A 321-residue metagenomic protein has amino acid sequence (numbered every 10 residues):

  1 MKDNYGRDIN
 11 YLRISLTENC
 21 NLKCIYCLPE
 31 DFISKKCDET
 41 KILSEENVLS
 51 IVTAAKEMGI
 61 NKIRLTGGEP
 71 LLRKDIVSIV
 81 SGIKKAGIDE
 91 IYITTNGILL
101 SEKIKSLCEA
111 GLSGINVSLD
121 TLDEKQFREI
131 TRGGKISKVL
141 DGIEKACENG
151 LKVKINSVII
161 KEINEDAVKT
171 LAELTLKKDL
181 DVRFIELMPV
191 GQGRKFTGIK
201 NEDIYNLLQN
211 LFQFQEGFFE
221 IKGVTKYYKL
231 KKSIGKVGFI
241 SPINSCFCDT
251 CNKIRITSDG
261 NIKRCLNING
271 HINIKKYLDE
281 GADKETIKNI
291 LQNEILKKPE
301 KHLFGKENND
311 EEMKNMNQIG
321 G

Functional and structural regions predicted by a protein language model:
M1-Y11, K177, L187-G321: Auxiliary Fe-S-binding modules of radical SAM enzymes
N4-S44, M58: Canonical Radical SAM [4Fe-4S] cluster-binding loop centered on the CxxxCxxC motif and its immediate flanking residues
L16, V182, G260: Residue-level signature of catalytic and energy-coupling elements of molecular machines, predominantly ATP/GTP-dependent
E18-C20, L28-D31, L119-T121, E186 (+1 more regions): Short, small-residue-rich loop/turn micro-motifs
L22, E124-K125, C246, I272: Glycine-centered loop/turn positions within well-structured domains that cap or flank conserved ligand/cofactor-binding
K23, C27, K125, I130 (+2 more regions): Residues that scaffold the ATP/ADP-binding catalytic core of kinase and kinase-like folds
I33-D38, D123-I130, V190-K195, N273-I274: A short acidic, helix-capping loop that chelates divalent metal ions and anchors anionic groups
I42-L65, E69-I185: Radical SAM/AdoMet-radical enzyme domain recognition
